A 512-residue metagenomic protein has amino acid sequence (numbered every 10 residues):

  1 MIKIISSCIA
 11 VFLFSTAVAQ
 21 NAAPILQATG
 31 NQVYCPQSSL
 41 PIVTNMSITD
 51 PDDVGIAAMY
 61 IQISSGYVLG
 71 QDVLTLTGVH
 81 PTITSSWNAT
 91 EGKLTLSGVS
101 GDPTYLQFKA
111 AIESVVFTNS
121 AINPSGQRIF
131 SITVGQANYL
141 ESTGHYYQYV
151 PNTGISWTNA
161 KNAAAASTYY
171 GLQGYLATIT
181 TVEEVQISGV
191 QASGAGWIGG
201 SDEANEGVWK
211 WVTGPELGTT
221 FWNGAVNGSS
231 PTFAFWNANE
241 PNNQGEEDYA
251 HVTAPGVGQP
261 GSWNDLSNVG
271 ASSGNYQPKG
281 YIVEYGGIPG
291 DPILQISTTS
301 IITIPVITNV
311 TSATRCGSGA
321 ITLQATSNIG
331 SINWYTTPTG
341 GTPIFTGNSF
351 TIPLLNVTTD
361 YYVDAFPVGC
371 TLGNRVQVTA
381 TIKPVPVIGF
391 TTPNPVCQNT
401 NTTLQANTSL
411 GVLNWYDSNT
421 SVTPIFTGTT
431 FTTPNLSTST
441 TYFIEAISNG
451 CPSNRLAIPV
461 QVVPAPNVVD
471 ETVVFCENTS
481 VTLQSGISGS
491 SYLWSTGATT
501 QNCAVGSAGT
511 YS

Functional and structural regions predicted by a protein language model:
M1-A22, C370, K383, V463: Bacterial Sec-dependent N-terminal signal peptides
Q20-S142, P255, W263-D265, Y285-I307: Extracellular glycosylation-rich, acidic/polar low-complexity regions of adhesion- and matrix-associated proteins
D52-M59, G70-D72, G196, G207 (+3 more regions): Short beta-strand/loop motifs in extracellular/secreted proteins, especially within beta-sandwich accessory domains
S64, V99, G135, G200-E203 (+8 more regions): Structured loops at beta-to-helix junctions and adjacent beta-edge loops in soluble globular domains
L69-G78, P215-T220, P338-T342, N419-F426: Acidic Ser/Thr/Pro-rich low-complexity disordered segments that often serve as glycosylated linkers/stalks around
E91-D102, Y146-Y149, A250-V252, L323 (+2 more regions): Generic recognition of long tandem-repeat/solenoid scaffolds
S120-P305: Extracellular, disulfide-bonded carbohydrate-recognition/adhesion ectodomains, dominated by C-type lectin-like domains
I301-S512: Proline- and Ser/Thr-rich low-complexity, intrinsically disordered segments
